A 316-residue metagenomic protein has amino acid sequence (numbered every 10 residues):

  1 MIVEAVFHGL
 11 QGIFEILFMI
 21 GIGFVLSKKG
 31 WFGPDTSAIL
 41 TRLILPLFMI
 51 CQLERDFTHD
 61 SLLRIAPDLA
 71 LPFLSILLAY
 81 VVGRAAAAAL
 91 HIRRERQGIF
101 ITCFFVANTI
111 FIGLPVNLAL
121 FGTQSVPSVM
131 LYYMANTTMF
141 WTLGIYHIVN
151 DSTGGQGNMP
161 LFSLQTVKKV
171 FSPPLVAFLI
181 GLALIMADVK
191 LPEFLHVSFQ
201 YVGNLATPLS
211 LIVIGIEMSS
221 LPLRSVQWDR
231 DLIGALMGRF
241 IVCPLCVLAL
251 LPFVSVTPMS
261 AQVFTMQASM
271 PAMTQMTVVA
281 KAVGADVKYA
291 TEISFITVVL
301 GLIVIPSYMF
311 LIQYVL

Functional and structural regions predicted by a protein language model:
M1-L316: Alpha-helical transmembrane segments of multi-pass small-molecule/ion transporters
